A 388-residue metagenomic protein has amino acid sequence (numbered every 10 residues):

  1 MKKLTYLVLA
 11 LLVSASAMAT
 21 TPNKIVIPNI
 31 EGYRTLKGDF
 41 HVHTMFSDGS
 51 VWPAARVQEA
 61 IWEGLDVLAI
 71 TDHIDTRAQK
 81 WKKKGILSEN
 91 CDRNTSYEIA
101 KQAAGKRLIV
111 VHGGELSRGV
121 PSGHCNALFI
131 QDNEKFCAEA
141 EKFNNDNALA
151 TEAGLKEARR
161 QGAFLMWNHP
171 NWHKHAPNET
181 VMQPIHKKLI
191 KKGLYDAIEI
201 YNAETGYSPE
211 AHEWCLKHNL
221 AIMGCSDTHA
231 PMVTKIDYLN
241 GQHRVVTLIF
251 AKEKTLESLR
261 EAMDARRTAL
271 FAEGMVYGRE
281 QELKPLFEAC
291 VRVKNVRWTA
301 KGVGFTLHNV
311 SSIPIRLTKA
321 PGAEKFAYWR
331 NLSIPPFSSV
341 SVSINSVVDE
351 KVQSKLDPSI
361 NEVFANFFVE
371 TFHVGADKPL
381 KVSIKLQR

Functional and structural regions predicted by a protein language model:
M1, S14-A17: Compositionally biased, low-complexity segments enriched in small residues
K2, T20-D39, A54-V57, G123-Q131 (+1 more regions): Charged catalytic cores and adjacent phosphate/nucleic-acid-binding surfaces used for phosphate/nucleic-acid chemistry
T5, T44, T71-D75, S226 (+1 more regions): Ser/Thr-centric signal marking residues that sit in or immediately flank functional binding/regulatory motifs
T5-Y6, D75, R118, H373: Intrinsically disordered, low-complexity segments enriched in glycine/proline and serine/threonine
Y6-A15: Bacterial N-terminal signal peptides
P22-N168, P184, E199-H212, K217: A metal-dependent hydrolase metal-coordination microenvironment
